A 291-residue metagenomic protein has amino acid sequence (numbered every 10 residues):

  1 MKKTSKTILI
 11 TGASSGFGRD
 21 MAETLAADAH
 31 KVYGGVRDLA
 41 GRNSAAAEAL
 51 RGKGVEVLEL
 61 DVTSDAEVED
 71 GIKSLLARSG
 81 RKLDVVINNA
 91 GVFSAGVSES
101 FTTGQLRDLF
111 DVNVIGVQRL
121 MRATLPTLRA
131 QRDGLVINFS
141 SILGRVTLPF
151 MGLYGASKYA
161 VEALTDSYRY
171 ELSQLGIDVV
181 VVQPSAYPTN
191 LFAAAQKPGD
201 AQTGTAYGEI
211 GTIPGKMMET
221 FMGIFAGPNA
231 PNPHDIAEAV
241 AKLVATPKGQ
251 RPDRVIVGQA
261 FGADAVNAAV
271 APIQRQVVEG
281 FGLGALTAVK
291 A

Functional and structural regions predicted by a protein language model:
S14-S15: Conserved glycine-rich cofactor-binding loop
D28-S44: Conserved glycine-rich Rossmann-like NAD(P)H-binding loop of the short-chain dehydrogenase/reductase
L60-K73, T103: The beta1-alpha1 cofactor-binding region of Rossmann-like NAD(H)/NADP(H)-dependent oxidoreductases
V97-S98, Q105-R107: Substrate-binding pocket helix/loop in short-chain dehydrogenase/reductase
M121, S157: Active-site helix of classical SDR
S141: Residue(s) in the substrate-gating loop at a strand-loop-helix junction that position the organic substrate next
L175-F225: C-terminal beta-strand-loop-alpha-helix "lid" module of Rossmann-like NAD(P)-dependent dehydrogenases
